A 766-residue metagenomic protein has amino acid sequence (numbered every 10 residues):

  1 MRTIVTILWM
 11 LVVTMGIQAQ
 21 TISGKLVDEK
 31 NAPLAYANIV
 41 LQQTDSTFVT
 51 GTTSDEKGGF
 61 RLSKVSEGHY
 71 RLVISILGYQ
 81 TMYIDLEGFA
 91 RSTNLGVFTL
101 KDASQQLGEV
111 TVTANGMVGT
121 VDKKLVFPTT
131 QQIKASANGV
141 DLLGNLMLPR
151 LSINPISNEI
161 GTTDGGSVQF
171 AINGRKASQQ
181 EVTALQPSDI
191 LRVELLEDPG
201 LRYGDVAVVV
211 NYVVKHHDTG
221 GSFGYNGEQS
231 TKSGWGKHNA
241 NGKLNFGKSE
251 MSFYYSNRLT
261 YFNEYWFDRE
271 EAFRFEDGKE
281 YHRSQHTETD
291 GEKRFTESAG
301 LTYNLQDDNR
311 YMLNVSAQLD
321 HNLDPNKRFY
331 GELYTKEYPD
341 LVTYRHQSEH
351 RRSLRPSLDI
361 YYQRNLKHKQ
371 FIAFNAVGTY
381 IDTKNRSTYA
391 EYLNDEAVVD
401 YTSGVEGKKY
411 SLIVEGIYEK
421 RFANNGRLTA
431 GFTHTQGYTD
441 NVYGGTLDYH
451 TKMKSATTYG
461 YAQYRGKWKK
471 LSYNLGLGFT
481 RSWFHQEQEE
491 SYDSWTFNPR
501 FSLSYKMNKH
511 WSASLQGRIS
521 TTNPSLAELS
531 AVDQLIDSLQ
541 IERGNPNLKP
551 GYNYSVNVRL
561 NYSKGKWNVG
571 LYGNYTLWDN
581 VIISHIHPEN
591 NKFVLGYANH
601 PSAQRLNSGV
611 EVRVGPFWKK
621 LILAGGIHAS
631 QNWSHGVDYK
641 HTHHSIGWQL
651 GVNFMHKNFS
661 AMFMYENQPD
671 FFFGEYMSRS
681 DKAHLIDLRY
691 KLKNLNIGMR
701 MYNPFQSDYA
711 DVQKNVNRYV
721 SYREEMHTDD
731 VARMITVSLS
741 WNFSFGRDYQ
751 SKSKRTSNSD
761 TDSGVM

Functional and structural regions predicted by a protein language model:
V40-Q42, S75-Y79, T93-I133, D141 (+3 more regions): Short, acidic, small-residue-rich periplasmic hinge/interaction motif at the N-terminus of Gram-negative outer-membrane
T44-G59: Short, acidic Ser/Thr/Gly-rich low-complexity loop/linker segments typical of extracellular and cell-surface proteins
N94-T99, E109, T113, G139-G144 (+5 more regions): N-terminal periplasmic accessory domains that precede and gate Gram-negative outer-membrane beta-barrel machines
S152-D198: Periplasmic plug
G227-T231, N257-N263, A317-L323, R364 (+17 more regions): Transmembrane beta-strands of outer-membrane beta-barrel pores
T296-D324, Q347-E490, S494-P499, K506 (+4 more regions): Face-selective signature of the C-terminal outer-membrane beta-barrel domain
W483, K509-Y554, Y575-N591, F705-V720: Surface-exposed extracellular loop regions of Gram-negative outer-membrane beta-barrel proteins, predominantly
T521-G570, L577, L595-N607, E725-R733: Outer-membrane beta-barrel signature, preferentially recognizing the C-terminal barrel domain of Gram-negative
